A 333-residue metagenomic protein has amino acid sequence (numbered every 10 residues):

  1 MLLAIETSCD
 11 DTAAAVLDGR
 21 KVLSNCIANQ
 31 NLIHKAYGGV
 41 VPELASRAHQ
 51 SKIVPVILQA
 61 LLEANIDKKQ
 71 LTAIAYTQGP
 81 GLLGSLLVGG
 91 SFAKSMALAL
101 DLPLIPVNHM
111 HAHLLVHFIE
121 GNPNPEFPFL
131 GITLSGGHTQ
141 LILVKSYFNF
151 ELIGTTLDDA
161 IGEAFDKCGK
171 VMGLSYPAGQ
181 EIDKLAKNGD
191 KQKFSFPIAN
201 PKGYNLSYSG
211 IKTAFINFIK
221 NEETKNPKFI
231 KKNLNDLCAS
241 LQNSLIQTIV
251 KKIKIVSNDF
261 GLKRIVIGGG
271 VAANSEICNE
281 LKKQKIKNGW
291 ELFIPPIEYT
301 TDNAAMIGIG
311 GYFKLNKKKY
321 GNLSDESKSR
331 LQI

Functional and structural regions predicted by a protein language model:
L2-P80, H109, H113: N-terminal beta-alpha supersecondary unit
T12-L17, G131-T133, T139-L143: Short beta-strand scaffold segments in enzyme catalytic cores
D67, D183-I265, N274-K283, K287-N288 (+1 more regions): A contiguous, well-structured pocket-lining segment that forms one wall/lid of small-molecule binding clefts in soluble
Y76-G79, M96, S135, I265-N274: Glycine-rich beta-strand-to-loop/alpha-helix junction loops that act as flexible
P106-V107, I265, K282-M306: Conserved phosphate-binding/catalytic loops in two-lobed NTP-binding clefts
V107-F129, G310: Conserved phosphate-binding catalytic cores of ATP/NTP-utilizing and phosphoryl-transfer enzymes
H113-L115, P295-I333: Glycine-rich phosphate-binding/hydrolytic loop that grips phosphoryl groups
S146-N188, K212-T213, N217-K220: Glycine-rich phosphate-binding loop plus the immediately following alpha-helix
